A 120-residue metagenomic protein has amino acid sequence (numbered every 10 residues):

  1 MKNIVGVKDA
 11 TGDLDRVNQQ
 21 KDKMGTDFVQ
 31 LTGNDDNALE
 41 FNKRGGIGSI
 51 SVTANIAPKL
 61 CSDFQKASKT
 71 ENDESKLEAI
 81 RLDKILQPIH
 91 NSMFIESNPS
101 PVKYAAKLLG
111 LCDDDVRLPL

Functional and structural regions predicted by a protein language model:
M1-F94: Catalytic alpha/beta core domains of metabolic enzymes, predominantly
N42-G46, I85-L120: Conserved short secondary-structure transition element at the edge of the structured enzyme core that lines
